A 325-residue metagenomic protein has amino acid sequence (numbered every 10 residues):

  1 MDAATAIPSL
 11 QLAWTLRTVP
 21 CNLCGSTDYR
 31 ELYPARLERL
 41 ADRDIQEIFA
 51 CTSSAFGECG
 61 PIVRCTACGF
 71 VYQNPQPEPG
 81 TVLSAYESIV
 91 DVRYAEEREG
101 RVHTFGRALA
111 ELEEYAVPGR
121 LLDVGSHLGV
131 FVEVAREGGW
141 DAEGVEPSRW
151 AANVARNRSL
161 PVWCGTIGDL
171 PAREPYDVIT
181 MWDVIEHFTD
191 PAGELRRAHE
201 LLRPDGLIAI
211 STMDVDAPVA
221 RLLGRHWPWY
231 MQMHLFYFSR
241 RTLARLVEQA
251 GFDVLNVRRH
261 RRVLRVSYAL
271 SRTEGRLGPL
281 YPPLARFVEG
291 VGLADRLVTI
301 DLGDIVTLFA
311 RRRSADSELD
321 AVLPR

Functional and structural regions predicted by a protein language model:
D2-W182, A192-R196, R259-H260, S271 (+3 more regions): Conserved N-terminal segment of class I S-adenosyl-L-methionine
A35-D44, I210-F236, R241-E248, Y268-E274: Short, glycine-/aromatic-enriched active-site segment of Class I SAM-dependent methyltransferases
W182-T189, M233: Short catalytic micro-motifs in class I SAM-dependent methyltransferases
T189-G193, A220: Short N-terminal helix/helix-N-cap motif within the alpha/beta-hydrolase-1
A192-L207: A short glycine-rich, Lys/Arg-flanked "PGG" loop and its adjoining helix->strand segment in the class I
R265-V291: C-terminal helical/coil "lid" or tail adjacent to the Rossmann-like core of SAM-dependent
